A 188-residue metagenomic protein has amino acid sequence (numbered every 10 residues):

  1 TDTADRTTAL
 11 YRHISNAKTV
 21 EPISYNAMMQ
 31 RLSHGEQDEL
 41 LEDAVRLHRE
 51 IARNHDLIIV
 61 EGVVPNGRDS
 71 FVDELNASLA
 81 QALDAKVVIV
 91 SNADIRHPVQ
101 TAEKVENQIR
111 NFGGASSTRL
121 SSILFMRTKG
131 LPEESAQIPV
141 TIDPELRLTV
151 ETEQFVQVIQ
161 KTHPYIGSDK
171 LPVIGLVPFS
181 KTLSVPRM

Functional and structural regions predicted by a protein language model:
T1-M188: Flexible phosphate-sensing "switch/lid" loops adjacent to ATP/NTP-binding sites across phosphate-transfer
